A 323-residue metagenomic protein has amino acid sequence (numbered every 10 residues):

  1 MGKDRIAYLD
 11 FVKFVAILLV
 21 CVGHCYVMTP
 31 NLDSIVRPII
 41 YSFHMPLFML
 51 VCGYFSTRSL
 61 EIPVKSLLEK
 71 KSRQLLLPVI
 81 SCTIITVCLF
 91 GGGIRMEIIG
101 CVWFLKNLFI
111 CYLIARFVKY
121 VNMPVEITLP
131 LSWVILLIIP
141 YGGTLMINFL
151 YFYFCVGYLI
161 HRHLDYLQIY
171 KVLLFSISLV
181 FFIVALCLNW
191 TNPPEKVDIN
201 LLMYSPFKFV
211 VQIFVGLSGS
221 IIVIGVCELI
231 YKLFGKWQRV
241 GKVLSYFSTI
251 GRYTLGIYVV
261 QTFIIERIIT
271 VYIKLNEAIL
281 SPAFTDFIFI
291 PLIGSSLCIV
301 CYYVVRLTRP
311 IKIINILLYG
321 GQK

Functional and structural regions predicted by a protein language model:
M1-K323: Alpha-helical transmembrane segments and their immediate juxtamembrane cytosolic regions
